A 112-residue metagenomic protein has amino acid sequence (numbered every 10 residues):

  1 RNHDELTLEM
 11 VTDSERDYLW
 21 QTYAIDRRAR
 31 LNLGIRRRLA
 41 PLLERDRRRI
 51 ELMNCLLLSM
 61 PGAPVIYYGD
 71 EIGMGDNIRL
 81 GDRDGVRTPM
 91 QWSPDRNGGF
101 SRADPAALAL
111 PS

Functional and structural regions predicted by a protein language model:
R1-N2, L6-S112: Loop/helix patches that line or flank the sugar-binding groove of alpha-linked glycan CAZymes
